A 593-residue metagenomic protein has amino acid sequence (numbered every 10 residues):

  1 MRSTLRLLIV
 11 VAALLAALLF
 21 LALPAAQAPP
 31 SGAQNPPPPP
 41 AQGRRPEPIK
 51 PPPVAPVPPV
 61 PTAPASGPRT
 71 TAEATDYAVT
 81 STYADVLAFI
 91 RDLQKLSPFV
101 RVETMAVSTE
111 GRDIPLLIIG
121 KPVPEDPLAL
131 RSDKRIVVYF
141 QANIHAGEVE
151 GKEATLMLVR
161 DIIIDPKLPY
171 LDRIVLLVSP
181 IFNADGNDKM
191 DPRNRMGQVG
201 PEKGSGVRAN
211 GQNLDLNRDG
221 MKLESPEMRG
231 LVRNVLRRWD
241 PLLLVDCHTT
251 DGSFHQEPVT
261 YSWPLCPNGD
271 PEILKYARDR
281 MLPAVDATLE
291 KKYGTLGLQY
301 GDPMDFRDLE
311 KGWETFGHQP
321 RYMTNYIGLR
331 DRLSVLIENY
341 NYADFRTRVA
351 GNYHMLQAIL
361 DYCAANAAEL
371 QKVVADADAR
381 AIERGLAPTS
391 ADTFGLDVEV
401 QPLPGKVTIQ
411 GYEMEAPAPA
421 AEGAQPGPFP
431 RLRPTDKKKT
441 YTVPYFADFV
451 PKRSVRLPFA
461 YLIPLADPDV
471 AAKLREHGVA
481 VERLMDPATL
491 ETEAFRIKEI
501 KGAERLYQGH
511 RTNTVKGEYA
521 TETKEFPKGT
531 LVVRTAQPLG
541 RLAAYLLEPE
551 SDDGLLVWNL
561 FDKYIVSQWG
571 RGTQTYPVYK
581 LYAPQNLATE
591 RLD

Functional and structural regions predicted by a protein language model:
R2-T4, A13: Primarily membrane-embedded glycan-assembly and transfer machineries that use lipid-linked glycans
T4-L7, G32-D593: Structured catalytic-domain cores with a bias toward divalent-metal coordination
V10-P24: Bacterial N-terminal signal peptides
F20-P36: Signal peptide processing junction and immediate N-terminal pro/mature segment of secreted/exported proteins
